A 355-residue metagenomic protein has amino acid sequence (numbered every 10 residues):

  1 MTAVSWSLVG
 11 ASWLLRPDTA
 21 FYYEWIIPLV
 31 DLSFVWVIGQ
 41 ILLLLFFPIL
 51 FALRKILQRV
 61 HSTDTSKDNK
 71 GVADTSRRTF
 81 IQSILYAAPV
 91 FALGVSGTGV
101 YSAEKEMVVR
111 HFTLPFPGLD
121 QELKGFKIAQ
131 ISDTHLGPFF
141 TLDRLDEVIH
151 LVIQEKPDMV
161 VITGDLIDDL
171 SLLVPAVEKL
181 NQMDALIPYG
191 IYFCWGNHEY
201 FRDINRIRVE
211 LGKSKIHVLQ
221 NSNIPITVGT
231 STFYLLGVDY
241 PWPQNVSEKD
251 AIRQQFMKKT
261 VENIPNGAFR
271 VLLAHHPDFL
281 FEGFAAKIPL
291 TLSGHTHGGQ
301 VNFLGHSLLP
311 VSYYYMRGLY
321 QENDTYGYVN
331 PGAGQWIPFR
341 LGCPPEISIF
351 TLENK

Functional and structural regions predicted by a protein language model:
M1, V37-L43, L50-F51, T79 (+7 more regions): A broad, low-amplitude sensor of folded, mature protein cores
M1-E104: Non-catalytic terminal accessory segments
E24, V95-G97, P117, K259 (+1 more regions): Hydrophobic alpha-helical segments with strong N-terminal bias
I56-I84, V100-F126, Q130, G137-H150: N-terminal signal-anchor transmembrane helix
L119-K355: Soluble catalytic domains of enzymes that build or remodel membrane lipids, polysaccharides, and related
